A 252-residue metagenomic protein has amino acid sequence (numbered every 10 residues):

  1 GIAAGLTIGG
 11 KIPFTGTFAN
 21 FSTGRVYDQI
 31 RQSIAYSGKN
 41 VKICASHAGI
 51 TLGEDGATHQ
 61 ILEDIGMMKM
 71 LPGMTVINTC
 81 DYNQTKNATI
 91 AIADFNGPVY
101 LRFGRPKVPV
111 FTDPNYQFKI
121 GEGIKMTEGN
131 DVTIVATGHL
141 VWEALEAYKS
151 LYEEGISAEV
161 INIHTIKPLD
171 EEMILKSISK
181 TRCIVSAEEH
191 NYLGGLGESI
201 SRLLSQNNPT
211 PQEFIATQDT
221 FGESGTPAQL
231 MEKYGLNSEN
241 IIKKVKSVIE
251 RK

Functional and structural regions predicted by a protein language model:
G1, G24-V26, T85, W142-L145 (+1 more regions): Short glycine/serine/threonine-rich phosphate/pyrophosphate-binding segments that cradle anionic phosphate groups
I2, A88-A91, K176-S177, K244: CheY-like receiver
L6-T133, A158, I249: Conserved thiamine diphosphate
L52, G104-K252: Thiamine diphosphate
